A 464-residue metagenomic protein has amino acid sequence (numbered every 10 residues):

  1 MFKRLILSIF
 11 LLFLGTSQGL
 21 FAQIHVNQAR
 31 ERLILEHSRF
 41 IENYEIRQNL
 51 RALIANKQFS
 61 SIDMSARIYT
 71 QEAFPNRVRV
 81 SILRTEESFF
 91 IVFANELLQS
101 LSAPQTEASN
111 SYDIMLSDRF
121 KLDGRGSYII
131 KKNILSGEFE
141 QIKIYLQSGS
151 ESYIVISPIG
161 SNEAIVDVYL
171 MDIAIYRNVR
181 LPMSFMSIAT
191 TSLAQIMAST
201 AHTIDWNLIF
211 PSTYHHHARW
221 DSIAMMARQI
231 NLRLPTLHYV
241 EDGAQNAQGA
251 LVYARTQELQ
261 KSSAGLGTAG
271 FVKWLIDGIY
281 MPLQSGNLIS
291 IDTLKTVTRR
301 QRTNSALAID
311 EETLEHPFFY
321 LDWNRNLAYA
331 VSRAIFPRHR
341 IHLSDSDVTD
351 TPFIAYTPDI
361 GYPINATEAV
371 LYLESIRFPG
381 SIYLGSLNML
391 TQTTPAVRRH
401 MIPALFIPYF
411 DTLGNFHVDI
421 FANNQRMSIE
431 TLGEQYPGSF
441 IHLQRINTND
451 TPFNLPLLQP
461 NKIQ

Functional and structural regions predicted by a protein language model:
M1-I6: Bacterial N-terminal signal peptides that target proteins for export
S8-S17: Bacterial N-terminal signal peptides
Q18-A22: Sec/Tat signal peptide C-region and signal peptidase I cleavage site
Q23-Q464: Cysteine-nucleophile amide-bond enzymes
